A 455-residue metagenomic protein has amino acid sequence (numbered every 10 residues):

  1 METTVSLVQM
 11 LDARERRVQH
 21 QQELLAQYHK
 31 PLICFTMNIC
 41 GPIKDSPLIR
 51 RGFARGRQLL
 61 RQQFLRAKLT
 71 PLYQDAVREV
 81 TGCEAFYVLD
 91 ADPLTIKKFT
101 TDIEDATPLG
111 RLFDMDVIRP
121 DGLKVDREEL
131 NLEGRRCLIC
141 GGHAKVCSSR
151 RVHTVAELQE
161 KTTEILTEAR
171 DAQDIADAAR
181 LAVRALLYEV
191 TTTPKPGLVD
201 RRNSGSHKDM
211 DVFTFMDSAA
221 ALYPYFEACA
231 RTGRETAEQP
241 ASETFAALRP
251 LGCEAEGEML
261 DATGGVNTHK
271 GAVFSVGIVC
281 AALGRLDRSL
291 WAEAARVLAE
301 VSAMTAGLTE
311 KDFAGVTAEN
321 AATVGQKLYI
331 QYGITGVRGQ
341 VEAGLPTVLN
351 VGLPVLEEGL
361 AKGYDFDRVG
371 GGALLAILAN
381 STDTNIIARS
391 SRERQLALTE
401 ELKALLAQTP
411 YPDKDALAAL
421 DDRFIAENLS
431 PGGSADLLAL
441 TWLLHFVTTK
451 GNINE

Functional and structural regions predicted by a protein language model:
M1-L65, R78, K98, D102-D171: Long, contiguous binding/interaction regions
L32-D92, D211-A237: Short, well-structured hydrophobic secondary-structure segments
D45-S46, P93-T100, W291-R296: Short, conserved charged micro-motifs
E164-A241, F245, L283-D422, T449 (+1 more regions): Phosphate-rich cofactor/ligand-interacting catalytic cores and adjacent structured alpha/beta frameworks
A228-G284: Long, hydrophobic/aromatic-enriched structural stretches that serve as scaffold segments
G257-K270, K362, D422-P431: A short glycine/serine-rich beta->alpha loop
S275, G371-L378, L437-L444: Short, structured motif recognition centered on aromatic/hydrophobic residues
A426, S430-I453: Short, amphipathic C-terminal "tail helix"
